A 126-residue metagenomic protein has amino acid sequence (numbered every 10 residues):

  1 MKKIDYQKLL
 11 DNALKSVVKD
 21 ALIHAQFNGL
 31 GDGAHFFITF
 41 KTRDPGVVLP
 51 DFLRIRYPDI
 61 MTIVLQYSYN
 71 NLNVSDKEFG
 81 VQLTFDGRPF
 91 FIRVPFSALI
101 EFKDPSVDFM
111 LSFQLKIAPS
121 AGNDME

Functional and structural regions predicted by a protein language model:
M1-E126: Eukaryotic intrinsically disordered, low-complexity regulatory linkers and tails enriched in Ser/Thr/Pro
